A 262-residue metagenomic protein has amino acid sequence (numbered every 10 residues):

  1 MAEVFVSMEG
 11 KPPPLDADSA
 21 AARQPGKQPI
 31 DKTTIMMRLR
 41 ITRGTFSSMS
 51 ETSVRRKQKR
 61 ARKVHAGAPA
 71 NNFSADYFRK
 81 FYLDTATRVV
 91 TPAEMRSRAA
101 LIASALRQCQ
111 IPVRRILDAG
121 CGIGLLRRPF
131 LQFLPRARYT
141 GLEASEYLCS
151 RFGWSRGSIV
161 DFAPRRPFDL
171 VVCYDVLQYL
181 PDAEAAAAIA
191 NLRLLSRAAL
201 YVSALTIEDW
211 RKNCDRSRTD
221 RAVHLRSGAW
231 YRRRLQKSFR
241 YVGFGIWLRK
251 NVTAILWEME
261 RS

Functional and structural regions predicted by a protein language model:
M1-P12: N-terminal helix-forming leader/targeting segments
A2-E3, D18-S19, R43: Hydrophobic, low-acid, alpha-helix-prone terminal segments
V6, T33-I35: Intrinsic low-complexity, disordered N-terminal segments enriched in polar/charged/small residues
P12-Q24, Q28, S47: Residue-level detector of structural "landmarks"
P25, P29-D31, R38-R40: Short linear motifs in low-complexity or flexible loops
M37-R38, S47-R166, L180-A187, N191-L194 (+1 more regions): Class I (Rossmann-like) S-adenosyl-L-methionine-dependent methyltransferase catalytic domain, capturing the SAM-binding
V172: A conserved beta-strand element that flanks and buttresses the S-adenosyl-L-methionine
D175-Y179: Short catalytic micro-motifs in class I SAM-dependent methyltransferases
